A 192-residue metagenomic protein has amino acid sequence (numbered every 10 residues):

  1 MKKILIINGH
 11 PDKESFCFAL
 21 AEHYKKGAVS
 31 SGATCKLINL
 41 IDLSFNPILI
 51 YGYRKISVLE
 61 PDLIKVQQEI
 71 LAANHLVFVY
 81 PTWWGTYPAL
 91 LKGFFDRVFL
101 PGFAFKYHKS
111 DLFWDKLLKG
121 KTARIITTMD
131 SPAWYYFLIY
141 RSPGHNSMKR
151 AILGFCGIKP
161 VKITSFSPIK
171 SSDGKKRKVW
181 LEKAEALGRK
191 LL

Functional and structural regions predicted by a protein language model:
K2-A33, F166: N-terminal beta1-alpha1 ligand-phosphate binding loop
I7-G9, I38, V79, I126: Short hydrophobic segments within beta-strands
P11-D12, D42, D130: Short, glycine/serine-rich, charged loops/turns that create anion-binding and catalytic segments at active sites
F18-A19, A89-G93, K175: Generic recognition of short, well-ordered alpha-helical segments
A33-S44, T164-S167: A short beta-strand-loop structural module common to alpha/beta enzyme folds
L40-V58, R177: N-terminal beta-loop-helix "entrance" segment that forms/cooperates in small-molecule cofactor or anionic ligand
L59-M148: Helix-loop-strand module that forms the ligand-binding subsite of alpha/beta enzymes
Y135-L192: Glycine-rich phosphate/pyrophosphate-binding loop and the adjoining helix
